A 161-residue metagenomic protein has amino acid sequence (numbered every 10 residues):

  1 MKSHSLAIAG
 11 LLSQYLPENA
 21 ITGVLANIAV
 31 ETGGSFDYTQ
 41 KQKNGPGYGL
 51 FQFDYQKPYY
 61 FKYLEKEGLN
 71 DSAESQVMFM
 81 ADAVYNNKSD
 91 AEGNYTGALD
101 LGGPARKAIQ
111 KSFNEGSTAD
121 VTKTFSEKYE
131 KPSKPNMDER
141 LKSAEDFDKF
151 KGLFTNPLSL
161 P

Functional and structural regions predicted by a protein language model:
M1-L25, P135-P161: Extracellular cell-wall/glycan-interacting regions and their flexible linkers
M1-Y15, T32-S117: Peptidoglycan-targeting cell-wall enzymes and recognition modules
N19-S35, M80, K123-S126: Short, functionally critical alpha-helical segments immediately adjacent to catalytic or ligand/cofactor-binding
K107-P157: Active-site or metal-binding loop neighborhoods of secreted/extracellular toxin and effector enzymes
